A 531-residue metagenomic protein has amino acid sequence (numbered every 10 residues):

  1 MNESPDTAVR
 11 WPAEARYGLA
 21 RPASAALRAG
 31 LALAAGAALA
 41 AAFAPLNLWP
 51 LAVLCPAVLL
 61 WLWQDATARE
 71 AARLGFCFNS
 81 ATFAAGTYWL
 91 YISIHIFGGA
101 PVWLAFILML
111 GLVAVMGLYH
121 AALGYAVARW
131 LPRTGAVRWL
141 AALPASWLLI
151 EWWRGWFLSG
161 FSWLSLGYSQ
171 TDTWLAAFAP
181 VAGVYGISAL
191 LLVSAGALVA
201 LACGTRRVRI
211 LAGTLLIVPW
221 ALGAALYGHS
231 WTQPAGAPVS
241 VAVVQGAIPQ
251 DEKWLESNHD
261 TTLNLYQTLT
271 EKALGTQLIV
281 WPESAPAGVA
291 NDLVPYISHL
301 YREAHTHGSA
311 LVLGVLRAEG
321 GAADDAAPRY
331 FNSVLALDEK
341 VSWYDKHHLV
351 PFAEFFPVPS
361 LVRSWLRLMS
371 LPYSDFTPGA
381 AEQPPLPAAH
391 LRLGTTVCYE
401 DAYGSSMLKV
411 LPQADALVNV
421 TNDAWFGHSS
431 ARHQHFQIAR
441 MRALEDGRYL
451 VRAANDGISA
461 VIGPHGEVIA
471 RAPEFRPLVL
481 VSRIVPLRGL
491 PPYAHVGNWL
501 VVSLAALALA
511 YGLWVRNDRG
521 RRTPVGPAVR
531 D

Functional and structural regions predicted by a protein language model:
N2-S230, N264, H428-S429, A439-R442 (+5 more regions): Membrane-embedded alpha-helical bundles of multi-pass enzymes that act on lipidic or dolichyl-linked glycan substrates
G228-L500: Soluble catalytic domains of enzymes that build or remodel membrane lipids, polysaccharides, and related
